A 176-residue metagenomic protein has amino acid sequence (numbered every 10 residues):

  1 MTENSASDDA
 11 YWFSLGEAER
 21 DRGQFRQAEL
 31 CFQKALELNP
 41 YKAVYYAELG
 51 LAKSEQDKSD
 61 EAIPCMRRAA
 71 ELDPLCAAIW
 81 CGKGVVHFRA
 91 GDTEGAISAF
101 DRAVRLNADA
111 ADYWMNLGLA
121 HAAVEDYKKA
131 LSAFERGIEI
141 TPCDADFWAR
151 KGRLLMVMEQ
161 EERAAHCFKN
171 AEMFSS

Functional and structural regions predicted by a protein language model:
M1-A6, A149-S176: Terminal, low-structured helical/coil segments at or just beyond the last alpha-helical repeat
S5-V44, L51-E55: Alpha-helical segment of the N-proximal tetratricopeptide repeat
D21-K34, E55-R68, R89-R102, V124-R136 (+1 more regions): Structural signature of tandem alpha-helical TPR/SEL1-like repeats, specifically the intra-repeat loop/turn
